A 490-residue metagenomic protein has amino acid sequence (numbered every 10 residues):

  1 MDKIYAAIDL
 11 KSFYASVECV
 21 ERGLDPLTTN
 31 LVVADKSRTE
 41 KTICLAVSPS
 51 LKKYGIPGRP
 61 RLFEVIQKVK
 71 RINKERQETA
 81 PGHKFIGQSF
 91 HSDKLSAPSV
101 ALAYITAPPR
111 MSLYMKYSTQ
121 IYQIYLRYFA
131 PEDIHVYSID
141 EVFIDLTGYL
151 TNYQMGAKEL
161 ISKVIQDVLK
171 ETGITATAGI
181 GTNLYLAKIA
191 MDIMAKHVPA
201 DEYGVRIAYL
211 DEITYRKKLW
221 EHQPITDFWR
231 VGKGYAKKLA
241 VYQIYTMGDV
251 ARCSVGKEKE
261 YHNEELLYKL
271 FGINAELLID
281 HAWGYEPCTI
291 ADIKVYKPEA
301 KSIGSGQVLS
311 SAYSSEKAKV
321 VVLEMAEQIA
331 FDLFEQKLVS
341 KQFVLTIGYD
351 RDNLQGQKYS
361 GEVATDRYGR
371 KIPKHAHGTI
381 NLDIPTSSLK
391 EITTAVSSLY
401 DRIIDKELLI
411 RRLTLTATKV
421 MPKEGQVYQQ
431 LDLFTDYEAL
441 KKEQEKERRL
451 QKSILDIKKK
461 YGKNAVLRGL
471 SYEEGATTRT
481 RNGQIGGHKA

Functional and structural regions predicted by a protein language model:
M1-I290, E438-A490: Gly/Gly-Pro- and Ser/Thr-rich, intrinsically disordered tail segments characteristic of DNA damage-repair and tolerance
A7, D227, Y235-L409, G425: DNA-contacting surface of Y-family translesion DNA polymerases
K11-F13, S37-K41, Y349-L354, V420-K423: Short, charged/polar surface micro-motifs in flexible loops or helix N-caps
V17, G369-A490: Acidic, metal-coordinating catalytic segment for phosphate/diphosphate chemistry, firing primarily on the Nudix
K41-L45, V205-Y209, G356-Y359, H375 (+1 more regions): Short, well-ordered strand-loop elements centered on a beta-strand within folded domains, enriched for acidic residues
A101, I105, S340, I410-R411: A short coil-to-beta-strand element that immediately follows conserved catalytic motifs
A176, I180, K341-L345, R411-L413: A short glycine-rich, hydrophobically flanked beta-strand micro-motif that places a catalytic Asp/Glu for divalent metal
